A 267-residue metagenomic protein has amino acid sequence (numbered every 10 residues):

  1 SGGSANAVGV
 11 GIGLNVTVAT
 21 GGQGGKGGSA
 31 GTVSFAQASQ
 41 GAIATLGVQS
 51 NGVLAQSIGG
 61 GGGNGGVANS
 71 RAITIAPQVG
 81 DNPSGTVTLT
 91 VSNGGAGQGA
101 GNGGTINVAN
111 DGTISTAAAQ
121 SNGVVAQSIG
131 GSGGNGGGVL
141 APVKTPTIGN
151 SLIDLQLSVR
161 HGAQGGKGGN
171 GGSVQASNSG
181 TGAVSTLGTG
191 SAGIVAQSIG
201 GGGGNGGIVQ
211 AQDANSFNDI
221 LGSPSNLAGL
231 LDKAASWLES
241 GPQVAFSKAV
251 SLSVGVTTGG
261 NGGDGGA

Functional and structural regions predicted by a protein language model:
S1-A267: Low-complexity, glycine- and small/polar-enriched segments
